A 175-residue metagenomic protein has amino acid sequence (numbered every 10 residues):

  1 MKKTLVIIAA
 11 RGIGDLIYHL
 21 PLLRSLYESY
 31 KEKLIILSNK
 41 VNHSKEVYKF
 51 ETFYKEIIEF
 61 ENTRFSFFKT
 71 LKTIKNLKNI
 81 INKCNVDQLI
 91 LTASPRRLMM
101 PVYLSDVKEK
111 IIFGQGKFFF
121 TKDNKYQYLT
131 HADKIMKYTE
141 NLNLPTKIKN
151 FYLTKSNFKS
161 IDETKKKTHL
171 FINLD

Functional and structural regions predicted by a protein language model:
M1-D175: Catalytic machinery of carbohydrate-active enzymes, primarily nucleotide-sugar-dependent glycosyltransferases
